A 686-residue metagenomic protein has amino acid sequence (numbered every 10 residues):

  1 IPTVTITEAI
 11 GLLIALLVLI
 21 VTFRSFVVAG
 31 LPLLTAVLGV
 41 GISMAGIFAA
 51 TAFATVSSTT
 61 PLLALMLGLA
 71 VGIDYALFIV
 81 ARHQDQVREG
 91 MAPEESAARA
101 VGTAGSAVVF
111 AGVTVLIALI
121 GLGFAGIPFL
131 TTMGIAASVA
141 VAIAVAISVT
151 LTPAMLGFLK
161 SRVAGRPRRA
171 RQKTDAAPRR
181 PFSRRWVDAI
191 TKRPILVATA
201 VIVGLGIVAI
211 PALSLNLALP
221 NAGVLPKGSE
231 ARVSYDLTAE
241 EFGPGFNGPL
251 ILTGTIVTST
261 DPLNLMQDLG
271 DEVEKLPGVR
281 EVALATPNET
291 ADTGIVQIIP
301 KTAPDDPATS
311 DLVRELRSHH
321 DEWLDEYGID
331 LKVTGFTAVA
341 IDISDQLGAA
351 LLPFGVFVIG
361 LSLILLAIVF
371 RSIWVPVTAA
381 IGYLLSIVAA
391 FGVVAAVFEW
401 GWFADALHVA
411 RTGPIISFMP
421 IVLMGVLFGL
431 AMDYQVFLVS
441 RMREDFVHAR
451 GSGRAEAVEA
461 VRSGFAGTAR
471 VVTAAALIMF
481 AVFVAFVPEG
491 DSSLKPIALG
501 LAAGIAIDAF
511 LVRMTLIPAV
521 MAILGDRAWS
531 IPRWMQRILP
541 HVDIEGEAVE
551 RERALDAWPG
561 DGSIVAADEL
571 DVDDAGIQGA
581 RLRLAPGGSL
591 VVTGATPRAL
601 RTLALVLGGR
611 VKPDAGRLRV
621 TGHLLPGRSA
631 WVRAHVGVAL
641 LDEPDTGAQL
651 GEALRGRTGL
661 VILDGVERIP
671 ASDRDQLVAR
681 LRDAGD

Functional and structural regions predicted by a protein language model:
I1-L217, G328, F336-P559, S563-A566 (+1 more regions): Membrane-embedded transmembrane helical bundles of large multi-pass transporters/channels
S214-F403: Structured non-transmembrane domains adjacent to transmembrane bundles in polytopic membrane proteins
A567-P586, G616: Conserved beta-strand
L590-T593: Short hydrophobic beta-strand immediately N-terminal to the Walker A/P-loop
T596-P597: Walker A (P-loop) phosphate-binding loop of P-loop NTPases
T602, W631-G637: ABC transporter nucleotide-binding domains
G608: Helix-to-loop junction immediately C-terminal to a conserved catalytic motif
P613-L624, V632: Conserved ABC transporter NBD signature motif
